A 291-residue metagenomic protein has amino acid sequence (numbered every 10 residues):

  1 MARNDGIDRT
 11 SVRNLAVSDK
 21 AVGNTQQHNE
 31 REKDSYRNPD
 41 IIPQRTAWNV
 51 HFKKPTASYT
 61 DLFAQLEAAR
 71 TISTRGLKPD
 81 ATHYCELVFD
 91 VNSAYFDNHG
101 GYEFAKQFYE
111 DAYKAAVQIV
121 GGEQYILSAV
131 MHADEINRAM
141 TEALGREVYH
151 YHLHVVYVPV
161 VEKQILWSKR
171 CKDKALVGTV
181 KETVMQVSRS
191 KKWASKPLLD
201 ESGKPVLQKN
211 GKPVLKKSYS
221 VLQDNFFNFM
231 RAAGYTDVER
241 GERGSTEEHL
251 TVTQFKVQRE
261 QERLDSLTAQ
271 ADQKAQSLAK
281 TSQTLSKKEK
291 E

Functional and structural regions predicted by a protein language model:
M1-K290: N-terminal nicking endonuclease/strand-transfer module with a His-rich metal-binding environment and a catalytic Tyr
